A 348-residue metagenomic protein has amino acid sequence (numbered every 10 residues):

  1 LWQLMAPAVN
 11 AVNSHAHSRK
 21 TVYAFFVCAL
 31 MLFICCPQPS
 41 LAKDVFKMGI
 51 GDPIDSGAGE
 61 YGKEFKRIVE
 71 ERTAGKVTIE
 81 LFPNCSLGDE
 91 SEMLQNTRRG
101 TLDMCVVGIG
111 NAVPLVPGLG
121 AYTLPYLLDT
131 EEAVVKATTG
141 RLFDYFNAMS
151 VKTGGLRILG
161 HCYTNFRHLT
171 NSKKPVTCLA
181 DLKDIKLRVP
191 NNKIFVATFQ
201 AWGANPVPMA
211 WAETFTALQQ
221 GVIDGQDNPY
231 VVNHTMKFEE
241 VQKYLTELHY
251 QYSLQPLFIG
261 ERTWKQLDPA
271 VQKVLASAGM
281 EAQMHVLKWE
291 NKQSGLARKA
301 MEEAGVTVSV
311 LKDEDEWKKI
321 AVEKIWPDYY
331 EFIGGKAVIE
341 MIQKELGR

Functional and structural regions predicted by a protein language model:
L1-R19, Y23: N-terminal secretory signal peptides that target proteins for export/translocation
W2, L32-I34, G120: Residue-level detector of alpha-helical hydrophobic segments embedded in or interacting with membranes
L4, I34-C36, Q226: Compositionally biased, intrinsically disordered/low-complexity regions enriched for serine, proline and threonine
A24-C35: Bacterial N-terminal signal peptides
C36-A42: Sec/Tat signal peptide C-region and signal peptidase I cleavage site
A42-A133, R141-L142, A148-R348: N-terminal secretory/targeting leader peptides
